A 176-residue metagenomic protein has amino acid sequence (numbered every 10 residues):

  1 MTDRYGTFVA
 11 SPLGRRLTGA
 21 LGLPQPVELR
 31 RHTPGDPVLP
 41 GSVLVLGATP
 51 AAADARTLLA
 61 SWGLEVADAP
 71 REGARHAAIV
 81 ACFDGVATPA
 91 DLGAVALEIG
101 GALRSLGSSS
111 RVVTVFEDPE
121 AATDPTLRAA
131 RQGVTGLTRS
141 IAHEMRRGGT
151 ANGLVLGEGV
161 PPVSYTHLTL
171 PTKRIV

Functional and structural regions predicted by a protein language model:
T2-V163: Rossmann-like short-chain dehydrogenase/reductase
T166-T172: Conserved small/polar residues in nucleotide/adenosyl-binding loops
R174-V176: Gly/Pro- and small hydrophobic-enriched strand-loop and loop-to-helix capping segments that sit at the rims
